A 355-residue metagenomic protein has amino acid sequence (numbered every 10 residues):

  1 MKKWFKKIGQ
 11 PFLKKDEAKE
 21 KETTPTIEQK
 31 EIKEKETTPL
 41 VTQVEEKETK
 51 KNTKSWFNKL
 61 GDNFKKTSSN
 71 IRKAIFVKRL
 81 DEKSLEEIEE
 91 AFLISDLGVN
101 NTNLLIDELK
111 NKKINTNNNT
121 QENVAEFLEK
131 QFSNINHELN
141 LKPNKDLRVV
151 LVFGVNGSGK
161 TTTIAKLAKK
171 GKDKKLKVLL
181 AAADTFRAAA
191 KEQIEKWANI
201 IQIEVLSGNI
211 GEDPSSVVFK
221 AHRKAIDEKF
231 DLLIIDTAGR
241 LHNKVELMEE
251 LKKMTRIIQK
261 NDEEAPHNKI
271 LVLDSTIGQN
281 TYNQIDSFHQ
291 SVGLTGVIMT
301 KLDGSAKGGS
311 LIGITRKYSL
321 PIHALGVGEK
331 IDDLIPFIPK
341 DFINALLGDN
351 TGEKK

Functional and structural regions predicted by a protein language model:
M1-N140, K145-R148, D173-K174, L179 (+1 more regions): Non-catalytic terminal/linker segments enriched in charged/polar, low-complexity residues
E129, L139-K355: P-loop/Walker A NTP-binding module and the surrounding RecA-like catalytic core of P-loop NTPases
